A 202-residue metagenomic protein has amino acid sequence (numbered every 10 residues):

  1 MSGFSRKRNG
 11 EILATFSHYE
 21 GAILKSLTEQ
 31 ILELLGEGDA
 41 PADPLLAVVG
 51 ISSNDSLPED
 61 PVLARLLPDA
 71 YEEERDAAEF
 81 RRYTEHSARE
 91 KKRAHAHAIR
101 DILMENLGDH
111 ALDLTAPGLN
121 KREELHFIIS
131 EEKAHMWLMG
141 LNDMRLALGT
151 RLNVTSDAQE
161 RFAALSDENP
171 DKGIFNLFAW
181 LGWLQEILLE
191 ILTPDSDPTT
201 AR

Functional and structural regions predicted by a protein language model:
M1-I128, E132-R202: Charged, alpha-helix-forming regions
